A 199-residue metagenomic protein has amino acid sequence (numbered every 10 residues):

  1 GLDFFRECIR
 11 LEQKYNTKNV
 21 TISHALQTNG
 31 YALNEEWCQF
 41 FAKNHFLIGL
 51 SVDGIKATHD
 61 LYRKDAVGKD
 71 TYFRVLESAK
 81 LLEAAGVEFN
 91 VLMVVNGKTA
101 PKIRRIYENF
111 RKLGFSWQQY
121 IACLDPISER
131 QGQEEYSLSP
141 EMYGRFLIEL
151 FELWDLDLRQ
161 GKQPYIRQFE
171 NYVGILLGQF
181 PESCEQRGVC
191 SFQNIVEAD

Functional and structural regions predicted by a protein language model:
G1-I48, V52-T58, D65-R74, M93-R105: Canonical radical SAM enzyme core domain
L61-F73, K80, A84-D199: Radical SAM enzyme [4Fe-4S]-AdoMet core and its adjacent flexible, acidic and glycine-rich loops/tails across
